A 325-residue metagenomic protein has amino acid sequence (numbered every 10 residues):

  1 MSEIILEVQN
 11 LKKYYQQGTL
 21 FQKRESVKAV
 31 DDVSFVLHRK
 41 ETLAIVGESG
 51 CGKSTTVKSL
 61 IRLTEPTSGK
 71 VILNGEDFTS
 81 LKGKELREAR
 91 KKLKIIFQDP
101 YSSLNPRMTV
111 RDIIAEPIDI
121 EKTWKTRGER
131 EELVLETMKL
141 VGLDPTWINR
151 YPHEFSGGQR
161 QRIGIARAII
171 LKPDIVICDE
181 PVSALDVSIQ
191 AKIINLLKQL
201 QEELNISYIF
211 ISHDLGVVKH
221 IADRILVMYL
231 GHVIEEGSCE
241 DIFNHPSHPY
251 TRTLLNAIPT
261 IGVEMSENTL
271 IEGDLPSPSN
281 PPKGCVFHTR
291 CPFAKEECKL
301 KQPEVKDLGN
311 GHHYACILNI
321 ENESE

Functional and structural regions predicted by a protein language model:
E3-I4, Q17-F21, S26, S238-E325: Short catalytic/signature loops enriched in Gly
I61: Helix-to-loop junction immediately C-terminal to a conserved catalytic motif
G69-D77: Conserved ABC transporter NBD signature motif
D77, G128-T146, L255: Conserved ABC ATPase "signature" region
Y151-F155, Q159: Conserved ABC ATPase signature
I170-D174: A short, proline-enriched helix->beta-strand linker immediately N-terminal to the Walker B motif in ABC-type P-loop
P181, L185, I189-S266: P-loop NTP-binding/switch modules centered on Walker-like glycine-rich loops
